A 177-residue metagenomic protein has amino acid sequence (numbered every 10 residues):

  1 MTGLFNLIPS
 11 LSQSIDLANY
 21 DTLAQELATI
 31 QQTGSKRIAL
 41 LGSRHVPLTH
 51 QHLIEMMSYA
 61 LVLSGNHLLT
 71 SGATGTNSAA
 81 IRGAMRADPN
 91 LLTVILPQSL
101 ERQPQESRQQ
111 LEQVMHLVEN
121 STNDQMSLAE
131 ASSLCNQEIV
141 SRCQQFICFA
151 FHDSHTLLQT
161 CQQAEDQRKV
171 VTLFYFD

Functional and structural regions predicted by a protein language model:
M1: Non-catalytic, low-structured ubiquitin/UBL-interacting segments
L4-K36, R44-D177: Acidic/glycine-enriched connector segments
A39: Conserved beta-strand segments that form the floor/walls of ligand-binding pockets within enzyme and binding domains
